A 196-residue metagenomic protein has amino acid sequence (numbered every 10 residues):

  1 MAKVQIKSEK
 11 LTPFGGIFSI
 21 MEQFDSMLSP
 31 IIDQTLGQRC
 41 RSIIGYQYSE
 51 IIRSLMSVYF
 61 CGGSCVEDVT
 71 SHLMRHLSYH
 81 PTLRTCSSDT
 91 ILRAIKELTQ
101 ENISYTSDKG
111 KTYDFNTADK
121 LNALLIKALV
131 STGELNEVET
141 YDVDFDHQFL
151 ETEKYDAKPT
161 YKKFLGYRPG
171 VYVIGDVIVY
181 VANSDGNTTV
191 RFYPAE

Functional and structural regions predicted by a protein language model:
M1-L165, G170-E196: Dynamic "connector" segments at or just before major functional cores
